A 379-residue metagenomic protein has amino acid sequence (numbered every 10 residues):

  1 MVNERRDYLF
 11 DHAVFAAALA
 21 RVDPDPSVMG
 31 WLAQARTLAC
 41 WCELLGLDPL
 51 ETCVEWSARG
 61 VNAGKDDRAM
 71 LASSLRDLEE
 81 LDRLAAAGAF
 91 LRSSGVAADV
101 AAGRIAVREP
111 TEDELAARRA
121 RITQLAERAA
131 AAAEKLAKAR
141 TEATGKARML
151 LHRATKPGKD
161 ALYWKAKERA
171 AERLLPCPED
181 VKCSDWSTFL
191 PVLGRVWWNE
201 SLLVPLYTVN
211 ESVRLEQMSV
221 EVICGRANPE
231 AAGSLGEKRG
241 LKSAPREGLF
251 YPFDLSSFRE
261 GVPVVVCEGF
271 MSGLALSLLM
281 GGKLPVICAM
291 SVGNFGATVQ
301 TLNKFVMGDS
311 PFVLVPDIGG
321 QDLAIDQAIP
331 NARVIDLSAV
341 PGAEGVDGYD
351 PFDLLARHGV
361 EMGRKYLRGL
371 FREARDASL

Functional and structural regions predicted by a protein language model:
M1-V14, P24-T37, W41-D66, L81 (+6 more regions): TOPRIM fold recognition
Y8-H12, G46, G64, S73-L84 (+7 more regions): Intrinsic-disorder-associated interaction segments
L19: Predominantly extracellular beta-rich ligand-binding scaffolds that present long acidic/polar faces for carbohydrate
R68-L71, A102, R173-P178, E216-G225: Short amphipathic beta-strand/extended segments with alternating polar/hydrophobic composition
A69-P110: Death-fold interaction domains
A97-L202, F258, R372-L379: TOPRIM metal-binding catalytic domain and adjacent DNA-binding surface shared by DnaG-type primases
L190-M307: Phosphate-handling DNA/RNA-contact segment within nucleic-acid enzymes
